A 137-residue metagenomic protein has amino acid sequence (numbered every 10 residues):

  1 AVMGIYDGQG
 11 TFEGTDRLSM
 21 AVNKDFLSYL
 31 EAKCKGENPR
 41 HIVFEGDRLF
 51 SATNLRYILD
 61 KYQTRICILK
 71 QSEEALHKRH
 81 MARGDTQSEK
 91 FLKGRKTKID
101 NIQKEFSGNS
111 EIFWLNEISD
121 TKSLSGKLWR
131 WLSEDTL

Functional and structural regions predicted by a protein language model:
A1-R48, T53: Conserved nucleotide-sensing/catalytic segment adjacent to the nucleotide-binding pocket in NTP-handling enzymes
V2, T64-I68, I112-W114: Conserved beta-strand scaffold positions in the cores of enzyme catalytic domains, especially in NTP/NDP-utilizing
G4-D7, K70, N116-I118: Residues at the C-termini of beta-strands that transition into short coil/loop
S19-E31, S51-N54, D85-N101, S125-R130: Well-ordered, non-membrane alpha-helical segments in soluble/globular domains
K33, E37, I58, E105-F106: Hydrophobic helix-cap positions at the C-terminus of alpha-helices in RecA-like/P-loop ATPase nucleotide-binding cores
E45-G46, D60-H80: Conserved phosphate-donor/acceptor-positioning beta-strand/loop module used by diverse small-molecule
L55-R65, W131-S133: Short, surface-exposed basic-aromatic patches at helix termini and helix-loop junctions that form
K104-L137: NTP-dependent small-molecule kinase module
